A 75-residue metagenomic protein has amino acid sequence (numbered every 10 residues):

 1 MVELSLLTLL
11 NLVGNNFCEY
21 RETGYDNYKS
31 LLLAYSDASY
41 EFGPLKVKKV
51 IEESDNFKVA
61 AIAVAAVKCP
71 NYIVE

Functional and structural regions predicted by a protein language model:
V2-K46: Short N-proximal segments of mature Sec-exported proteins
Y28-E75: Compact alpha-helical subdomains of small soluble proteins
